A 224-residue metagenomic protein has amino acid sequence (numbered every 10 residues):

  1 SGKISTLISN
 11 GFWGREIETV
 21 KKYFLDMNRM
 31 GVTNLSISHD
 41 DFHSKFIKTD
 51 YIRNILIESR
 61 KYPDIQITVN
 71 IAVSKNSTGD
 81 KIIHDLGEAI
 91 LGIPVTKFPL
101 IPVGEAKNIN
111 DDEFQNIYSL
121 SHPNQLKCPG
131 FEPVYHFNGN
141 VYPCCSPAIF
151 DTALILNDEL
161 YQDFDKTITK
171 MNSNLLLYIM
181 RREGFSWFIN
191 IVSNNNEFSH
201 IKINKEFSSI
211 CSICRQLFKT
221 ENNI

Functional and structural regions predicted by a protein language model:
S1-I90, V95: Radical SAM/AdoMet-radical enzyme domain recognition
W13, F42, V73-N76, N140-V141 (+3 more regions): Short, solvent-exposed loop/turn segments at secondary-structure junctions
V20, T49-I52, G79-D80, N157 (+4 more regions): A structural signal for well-ordered alpha-helical scaffolds and beta->alpha junctions
G87-I117, S146-I203: C-terminal accessory region of radical SAM enzymes
P123-K127, P133-H136, N140-V141, T169-I224: Auxiliary Fe-S-binding modules of radical SAM enzymes
